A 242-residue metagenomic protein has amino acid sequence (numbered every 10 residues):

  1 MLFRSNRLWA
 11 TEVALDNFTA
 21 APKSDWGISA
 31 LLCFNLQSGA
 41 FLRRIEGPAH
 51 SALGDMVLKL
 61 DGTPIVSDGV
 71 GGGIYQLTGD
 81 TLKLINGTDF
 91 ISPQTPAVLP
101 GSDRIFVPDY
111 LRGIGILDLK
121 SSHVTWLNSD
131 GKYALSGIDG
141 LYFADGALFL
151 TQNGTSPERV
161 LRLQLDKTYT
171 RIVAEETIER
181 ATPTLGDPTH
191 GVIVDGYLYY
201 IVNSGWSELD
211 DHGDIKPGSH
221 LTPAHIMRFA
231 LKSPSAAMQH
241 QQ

Functional and structural regions predicted by a protein language model:
M1-E12, G47-P64, D89-R112, K132-T151 (+2 more regions): Beta-rich, blade/repeat-based domains predominating in secreted/periplasmic proteins but also intracellular
T11-W26, T95, N203-P223: Short, conserved, GDST-rich strand-edge loop motifs in beta-rich repeat architectures
V13-L15, G69-G71, D109-Y110, N153-T155 (+2 more regions): Short loop/turn segments immediately following the C-termini of beta-strands
D16-T19, L31, G72-Y75, G113-G115 (+3 more regions): Structural signal for beta-propeller blades
P22-T63, S67: Asp-box/WD-like beta-propeller blade repeats and closely related beta-sheet repeat scaffolds
D25-Q37, R162-K167, D214-S235: Beta-propeller blade signature
N35-A40, L77-T81, D118-H123, Q164-Y169 (+1 more regions): Short loop/turn segments that connect beta-strands within beta-propeller blades
A40-E46, T81-T88, H123-G131, V173-A181: A short beta-strand motif characteristic of beta-propeller blades
